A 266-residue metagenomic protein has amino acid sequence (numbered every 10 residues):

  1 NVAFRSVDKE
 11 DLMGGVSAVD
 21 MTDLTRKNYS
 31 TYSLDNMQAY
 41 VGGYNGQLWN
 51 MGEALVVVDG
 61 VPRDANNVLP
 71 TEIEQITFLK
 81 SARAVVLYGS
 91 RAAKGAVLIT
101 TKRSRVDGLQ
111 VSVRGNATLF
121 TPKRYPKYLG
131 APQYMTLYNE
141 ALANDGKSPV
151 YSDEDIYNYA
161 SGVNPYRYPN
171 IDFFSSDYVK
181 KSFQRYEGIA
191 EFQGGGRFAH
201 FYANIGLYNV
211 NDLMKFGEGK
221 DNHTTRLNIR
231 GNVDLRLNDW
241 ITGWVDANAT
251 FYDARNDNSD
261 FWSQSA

Functional and structural regions predicted by a protein language model:
F4-L55, V61-T71, R83-A266: Membrane-proximal, glycine/serine-rich, low-complexity loop/turn segments characteristic of large bacterial
